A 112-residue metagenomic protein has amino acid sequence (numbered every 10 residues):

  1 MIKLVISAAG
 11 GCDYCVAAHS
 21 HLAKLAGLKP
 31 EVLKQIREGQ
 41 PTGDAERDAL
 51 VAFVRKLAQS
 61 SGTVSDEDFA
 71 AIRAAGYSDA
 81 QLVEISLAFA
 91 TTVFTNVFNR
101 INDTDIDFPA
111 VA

Functional and structural regions predicted by a protein language model:
M1-A112: Hydrophobic alpha-helical segments
